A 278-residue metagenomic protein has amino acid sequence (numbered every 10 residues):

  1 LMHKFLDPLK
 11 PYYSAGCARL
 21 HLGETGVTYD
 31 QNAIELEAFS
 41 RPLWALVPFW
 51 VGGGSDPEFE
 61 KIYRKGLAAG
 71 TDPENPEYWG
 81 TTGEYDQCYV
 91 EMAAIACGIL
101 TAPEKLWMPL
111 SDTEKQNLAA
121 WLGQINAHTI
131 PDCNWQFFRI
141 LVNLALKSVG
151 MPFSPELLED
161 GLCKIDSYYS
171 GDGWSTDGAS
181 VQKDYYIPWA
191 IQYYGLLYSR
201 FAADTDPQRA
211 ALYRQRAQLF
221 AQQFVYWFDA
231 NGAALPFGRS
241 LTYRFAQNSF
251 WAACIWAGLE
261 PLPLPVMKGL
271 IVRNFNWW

Functional and structural regions predicted by a protein language model:
L1-E37, K61-G66: Low-complexity, Ser/Thr/Pro/Gly-enriched N-terminal "stalk/linker" regions
E35-L36, L46-P48, E60-Q218, Y226-I255: Aromatic-lined, polymer-binding surfaces characteristic of secreted/periplasmic polysaccharide-degrading enzymes
V51: Acidic/polar, glycine-enriched structural segments that form the non-catalytic walls/loops of the carbohydrate-binding
A221: Glycine-rich phosphate/ribose-binding loops and adjacent secondary-structure elements that form binding surfaces
C254-W278: Membrane-proximal bilayer-interacting regions
